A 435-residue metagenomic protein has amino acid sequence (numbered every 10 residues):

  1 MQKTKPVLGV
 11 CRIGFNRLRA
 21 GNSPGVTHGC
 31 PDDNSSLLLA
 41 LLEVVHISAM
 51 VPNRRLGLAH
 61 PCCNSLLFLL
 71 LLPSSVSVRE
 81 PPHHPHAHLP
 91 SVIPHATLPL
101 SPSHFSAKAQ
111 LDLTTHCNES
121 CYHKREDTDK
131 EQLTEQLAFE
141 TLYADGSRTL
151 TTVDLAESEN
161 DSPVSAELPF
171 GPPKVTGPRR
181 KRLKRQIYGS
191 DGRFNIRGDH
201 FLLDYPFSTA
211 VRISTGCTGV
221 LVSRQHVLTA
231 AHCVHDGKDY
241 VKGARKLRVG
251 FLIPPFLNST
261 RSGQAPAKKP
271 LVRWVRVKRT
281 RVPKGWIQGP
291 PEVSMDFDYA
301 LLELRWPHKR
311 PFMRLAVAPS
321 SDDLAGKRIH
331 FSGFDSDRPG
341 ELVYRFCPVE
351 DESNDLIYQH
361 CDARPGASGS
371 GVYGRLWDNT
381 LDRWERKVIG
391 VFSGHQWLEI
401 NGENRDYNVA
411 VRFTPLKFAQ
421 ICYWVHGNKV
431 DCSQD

Functional and structural regions predicted by a protein language model:
M1-M50: Intrinsically disordered, low-complexity basic segments at termini and long loops, enriched in Pro/Gly and/or Arg/Ser
L38-V44, G57-V78: Cleavable N-terminal signal peptides of Sec/SRP-targeted secreted and luminal proteins
V51, F68-V222, Q420-D435: Protease-domain processing segments flanking chymotrypsin-fold serine proteases, especially trypsin-like
Q186-Y205, H235, Y240-K309: Conserved catalytic-core segment of clan PA serine endopeptidases
L202-R248, V349-E352: Catalytic histidine site
V220-L221, D362-F392: Catalytic nucleophile loop of clan PA
A230-H235, V388-L398: Short beta->alpha transition motifs characteristic of CBS
M295-G366, E403-C422: Chymotrypsin/trypsin-fold serine protease catalytic domain
